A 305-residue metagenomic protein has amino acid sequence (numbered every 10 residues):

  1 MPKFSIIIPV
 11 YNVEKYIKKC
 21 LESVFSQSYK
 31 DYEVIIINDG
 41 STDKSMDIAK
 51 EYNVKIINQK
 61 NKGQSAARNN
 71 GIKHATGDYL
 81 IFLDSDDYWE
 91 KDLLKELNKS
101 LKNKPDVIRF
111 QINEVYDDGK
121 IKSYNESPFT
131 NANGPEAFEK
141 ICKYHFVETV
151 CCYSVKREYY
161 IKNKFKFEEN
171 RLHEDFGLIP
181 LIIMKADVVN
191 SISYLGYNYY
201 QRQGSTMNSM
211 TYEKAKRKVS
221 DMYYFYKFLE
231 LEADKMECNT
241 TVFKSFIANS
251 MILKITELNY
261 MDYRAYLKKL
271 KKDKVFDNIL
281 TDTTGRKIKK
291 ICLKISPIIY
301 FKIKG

Functional and structural regions predicted by a protein language model:
M1-F25: N-proximal low-complexity "stem/linker" segments adjacent to membrane-targeting elements
K18, T42-E51, Y88, D92: Acidic helix N-cap motif at the loop->helix transition within catalytic regions of sugar-transfer enzymes
S23, K30, N38-D47: A conserved acidic beta->alpha catalytic loop
Y32-G40, I57-K60, D84-S85: Short beta-strand/loop segment that forms part of the nucleotide-sugar
Q59-A75: Glycine-rich, basic loop-to-helix element that forms the pyrophosphate-binding segment of sugar-nucleotide handling
Q64-S65, S85-N190, Y200-K216, T283-R286: Donor-binding/catalytic cores of nucleotide-activated saccharide and glycerol-phosphate transferases/polymerases
L80: Short aromatic/hydrophobic "clamp" motif used to bind/position activated sugar donors
L258-G305: Membrane-interface aromatic/basic loop that binds lipid-linked glycans or pyrophosphate carriers, typified by
